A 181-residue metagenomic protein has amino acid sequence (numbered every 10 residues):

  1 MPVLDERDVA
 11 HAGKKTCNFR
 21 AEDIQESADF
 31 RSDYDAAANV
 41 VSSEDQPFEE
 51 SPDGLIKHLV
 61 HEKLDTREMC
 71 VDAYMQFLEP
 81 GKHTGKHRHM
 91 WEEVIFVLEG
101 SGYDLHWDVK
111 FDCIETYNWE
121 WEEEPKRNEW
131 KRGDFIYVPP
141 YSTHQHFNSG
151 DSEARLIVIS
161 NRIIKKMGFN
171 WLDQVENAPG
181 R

Functional and structural regions predicted by a protein language model:
M1-M69, W171-R181: A short, N-terminal "cap"/entry segment at the start of jelly-roll beta-barrel domains of the cupin/DSBH fold
K57, H61, Y74-H89, K110-F111 (+1 more regions): Conserved short histidine dyad/triad with adjacent acidic residue
M69-C70, R88-M90, S149-D151: Short glycine/proline-enriched turns and hinge-like loops at secondary-structure junctions
D72, K82-T84, W91, E124-P125 (+1 more regions): Short, solvent-exposed loop/turn positions at domain surfaces that link secondary-structure elements or cap domain
K82-T84, G100-H106: Short beta-strand segments in beta-sandwich/barrel cores
F96, V109-P140: Short acidic-glycine-tyrosine-enriched beta hairpin
H106-W107, G168-F169: Intrinsically disordered, low-complexity regions enriched in proline, serine, glycine and charged residues
E129-K166: Ligand-binding loop in jelly-roll beta-barrel domains
